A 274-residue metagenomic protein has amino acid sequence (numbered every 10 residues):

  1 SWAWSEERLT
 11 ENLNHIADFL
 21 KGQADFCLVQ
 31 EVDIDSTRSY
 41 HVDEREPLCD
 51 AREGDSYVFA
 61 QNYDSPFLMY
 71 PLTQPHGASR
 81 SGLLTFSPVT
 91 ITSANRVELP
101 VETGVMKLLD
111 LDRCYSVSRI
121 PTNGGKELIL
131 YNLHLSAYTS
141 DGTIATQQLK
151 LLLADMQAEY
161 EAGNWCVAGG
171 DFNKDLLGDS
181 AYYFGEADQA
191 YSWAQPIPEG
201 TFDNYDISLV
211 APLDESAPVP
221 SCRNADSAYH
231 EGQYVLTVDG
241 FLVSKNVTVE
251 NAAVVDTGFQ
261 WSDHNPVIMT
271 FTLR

Functional and structural regions predicted by a protein language model:
S1, H15-H41, F86, S118 (+4 more regions): Active-site beta-strand/loop signature of hydrolases that rely on acidic residues for catalysis
S1-N12, P71-Q74, T103-D110, S136-I144: Acidic/histidine-rich helix-loop elements that form or flank divalent-metal/phosphate-binding sites at the catalytic
S1-R80, R274: N-terminal, active-site-proximal structural segment of metallo-dependent hydrolase catalytic domains
V32-S36, N62-P66, I91-T92, V101 (+3 more regions): Solvent-exposed loop/turn segments at secondary-structure junctions within structured extracellular/periplasmic domains
D50-E53, A78-A94, Q233-T248, T272: Conserved beta strand-loop-helix elements of the APE1-like EEP
D64-L128, N132: A well-ordered secondary-structure block
S140, I144-N246: Metal-dependent phosphoesterases centered on the DNase I-like endonuclease/exonuclease/phosphatase
V247-G258: Low-complexity, intrinsically disordered Gly/Pro/Thr-rich segments
